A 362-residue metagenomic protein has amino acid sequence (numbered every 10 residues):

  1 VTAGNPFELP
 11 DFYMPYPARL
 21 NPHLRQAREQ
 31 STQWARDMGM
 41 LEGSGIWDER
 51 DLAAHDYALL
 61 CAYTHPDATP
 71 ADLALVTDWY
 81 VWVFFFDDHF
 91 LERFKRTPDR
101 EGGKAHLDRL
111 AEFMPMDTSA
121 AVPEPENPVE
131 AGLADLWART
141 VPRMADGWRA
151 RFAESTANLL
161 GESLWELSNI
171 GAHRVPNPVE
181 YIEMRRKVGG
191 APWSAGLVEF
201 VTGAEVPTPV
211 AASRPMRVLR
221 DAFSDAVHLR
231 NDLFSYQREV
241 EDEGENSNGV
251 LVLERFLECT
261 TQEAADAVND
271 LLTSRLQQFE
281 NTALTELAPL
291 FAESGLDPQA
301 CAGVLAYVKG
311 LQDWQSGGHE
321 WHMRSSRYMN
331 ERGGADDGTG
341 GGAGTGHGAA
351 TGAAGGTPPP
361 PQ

Functional and structural regions predicted by a protein language model:
V1-Q362: Alpha-helical, largely C-terminal catalytic domains that coordinate divalent metal ions via clustered Asp/Glu/His
